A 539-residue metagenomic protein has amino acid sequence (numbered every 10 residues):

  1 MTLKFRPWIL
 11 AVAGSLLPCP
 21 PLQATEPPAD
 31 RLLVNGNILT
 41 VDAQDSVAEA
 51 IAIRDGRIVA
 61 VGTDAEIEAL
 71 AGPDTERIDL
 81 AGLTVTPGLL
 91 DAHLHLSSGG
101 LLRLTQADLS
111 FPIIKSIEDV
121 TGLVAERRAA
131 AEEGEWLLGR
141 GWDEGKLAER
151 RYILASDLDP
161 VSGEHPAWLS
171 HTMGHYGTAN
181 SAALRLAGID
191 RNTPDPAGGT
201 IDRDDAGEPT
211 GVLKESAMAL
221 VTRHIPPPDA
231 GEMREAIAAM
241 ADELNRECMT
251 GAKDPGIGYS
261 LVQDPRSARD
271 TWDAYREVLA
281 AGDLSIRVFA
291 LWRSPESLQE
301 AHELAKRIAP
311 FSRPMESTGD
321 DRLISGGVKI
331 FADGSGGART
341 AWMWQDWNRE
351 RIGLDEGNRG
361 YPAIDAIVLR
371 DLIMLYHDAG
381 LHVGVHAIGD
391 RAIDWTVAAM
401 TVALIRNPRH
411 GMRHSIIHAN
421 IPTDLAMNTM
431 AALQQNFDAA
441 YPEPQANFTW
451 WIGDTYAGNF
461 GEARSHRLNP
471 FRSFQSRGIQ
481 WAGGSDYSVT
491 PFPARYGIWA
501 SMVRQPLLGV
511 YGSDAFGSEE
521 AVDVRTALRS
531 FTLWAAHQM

Functional and structural regions predicted by a protein language model:
M1-I9: Bacterial N-terminal signal peptides that target proteins for export
I9-P20: Bacterial N-terminal signal peptides
T25-V34, L39, A43-S312, S317 (+6 more regions): Divalent metal-binding segments
E68, D159, A431, Q475-S476: Alpha-helix boundary recognition
E235, D371-G384, R391-H414, A419 (+2 more regions): His/Asp/Glu-enriched, well-ordered alpha-helical/loop segment that forms or immediately abuts the divalent-metal
L425-M430: Catalytic cores of alpha/beta
